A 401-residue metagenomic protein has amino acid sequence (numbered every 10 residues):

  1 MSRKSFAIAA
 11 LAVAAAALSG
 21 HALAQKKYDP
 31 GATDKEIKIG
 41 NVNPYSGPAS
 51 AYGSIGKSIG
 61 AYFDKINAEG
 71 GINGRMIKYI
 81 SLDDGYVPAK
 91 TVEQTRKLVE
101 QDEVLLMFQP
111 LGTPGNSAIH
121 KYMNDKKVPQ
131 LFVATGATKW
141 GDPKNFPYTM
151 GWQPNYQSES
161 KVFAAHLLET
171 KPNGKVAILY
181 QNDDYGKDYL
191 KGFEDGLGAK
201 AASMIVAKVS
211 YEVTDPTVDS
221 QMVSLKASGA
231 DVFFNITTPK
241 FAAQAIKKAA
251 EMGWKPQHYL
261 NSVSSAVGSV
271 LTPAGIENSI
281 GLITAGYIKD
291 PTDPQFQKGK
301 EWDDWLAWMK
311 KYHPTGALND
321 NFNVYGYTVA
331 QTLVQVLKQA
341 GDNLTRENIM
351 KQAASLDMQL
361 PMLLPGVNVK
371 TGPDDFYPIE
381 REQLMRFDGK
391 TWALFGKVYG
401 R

Functional and structural regions predicted by a protein language model:
M1-A9: Bacterial N-terminal signal peptides that target proteins for export
A9-A17: Bacterial N-terminal signal peptides
L18-A24: Sec/Tat signal peptide C-region and signal peptidase I cleavage site
Q25-Y28, E36, A51-K57, A68-D142 (+3 more regions): Beta-alpha junction/loop-to-helix N-cap segments that form part of ligand/metal-binding clefts
Y28-E36, G40-G60, L82-A89, L111-G112 (+4 more regions): Extracytoplasmic "Venus flytrap"
A89-E93, E100, A137-G141, F146-G253 (+1 more regions): Extracellular/periplasmic Venus flytrap/periplasmic-binding protein
A249-Y325, V398-G400: Extracellular/periplasmic periplasmic-binding protein-like sensory domains
K311, G316-N323, V334-W392: Segments of small-molecule ligand-sensing domains
